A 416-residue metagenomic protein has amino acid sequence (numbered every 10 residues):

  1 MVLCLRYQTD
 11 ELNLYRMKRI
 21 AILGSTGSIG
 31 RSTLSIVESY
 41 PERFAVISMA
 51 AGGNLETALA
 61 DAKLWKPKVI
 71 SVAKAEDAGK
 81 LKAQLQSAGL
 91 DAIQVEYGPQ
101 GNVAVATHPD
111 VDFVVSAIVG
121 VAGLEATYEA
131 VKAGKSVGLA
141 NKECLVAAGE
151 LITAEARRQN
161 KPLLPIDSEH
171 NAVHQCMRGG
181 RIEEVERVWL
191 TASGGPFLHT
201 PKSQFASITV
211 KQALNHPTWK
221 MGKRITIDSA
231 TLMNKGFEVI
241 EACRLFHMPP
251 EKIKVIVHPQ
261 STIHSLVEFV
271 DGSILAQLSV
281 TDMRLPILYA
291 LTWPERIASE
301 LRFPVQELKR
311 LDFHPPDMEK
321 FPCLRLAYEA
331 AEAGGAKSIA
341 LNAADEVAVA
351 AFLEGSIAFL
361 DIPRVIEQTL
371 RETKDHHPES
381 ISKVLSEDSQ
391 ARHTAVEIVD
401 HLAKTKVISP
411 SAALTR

Functional and structural regions predicted by a protein language model:
Y7-Q8, Y15: Low-complexity, intrinsically disordered or signal/transmembrane-proximal segments
L14-R416: Catalytic, metal-anchored helix/loop core of enzyme active sites in primary metabolism
